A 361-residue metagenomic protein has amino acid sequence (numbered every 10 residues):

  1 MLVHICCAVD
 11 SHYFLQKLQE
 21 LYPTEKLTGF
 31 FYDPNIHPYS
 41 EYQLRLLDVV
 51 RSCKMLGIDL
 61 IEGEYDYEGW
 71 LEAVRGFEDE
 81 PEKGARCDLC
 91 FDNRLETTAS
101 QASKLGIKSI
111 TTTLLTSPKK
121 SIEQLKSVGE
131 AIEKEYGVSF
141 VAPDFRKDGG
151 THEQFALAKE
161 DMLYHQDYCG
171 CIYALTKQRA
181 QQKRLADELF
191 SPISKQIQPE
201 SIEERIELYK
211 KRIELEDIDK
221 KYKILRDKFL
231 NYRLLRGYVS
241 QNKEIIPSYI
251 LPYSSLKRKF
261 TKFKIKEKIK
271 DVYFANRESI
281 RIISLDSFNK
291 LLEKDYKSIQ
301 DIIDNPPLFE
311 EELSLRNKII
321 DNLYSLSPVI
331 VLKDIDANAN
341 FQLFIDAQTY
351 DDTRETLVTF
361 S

Functional and structural regions predicted by a protein language model:
M1-T113, P118-I122, K126, E133-P143: ATP-dependent adenylation/nucleotidyltransferase module used to activate substrates
K17-L21, R45-D48, K54, D148-G149 (+4 more regions): Long, low-complexity, Lys/Arg-enriched
S52-C53, E80-D88, A158-A174: A polyampholytic, Gly/Pro-enriched intrinsically disordered region
L56-I58, E62-E64, F91-E96, Y168-P199: Extended, charge-rich low-complexity interaction segments
S121-L125, H152-E153, Q182-K183: A short secondary-structure junction signal
E130-A158: Short, flexible loop segments at boundaries between secondary-structure elements
T176-I335: Long, charge-rich C-terminal accessory regions
S325-S361: Long mid-to-C-terminal assembly/interaction modules of large eukaryotic proteins
